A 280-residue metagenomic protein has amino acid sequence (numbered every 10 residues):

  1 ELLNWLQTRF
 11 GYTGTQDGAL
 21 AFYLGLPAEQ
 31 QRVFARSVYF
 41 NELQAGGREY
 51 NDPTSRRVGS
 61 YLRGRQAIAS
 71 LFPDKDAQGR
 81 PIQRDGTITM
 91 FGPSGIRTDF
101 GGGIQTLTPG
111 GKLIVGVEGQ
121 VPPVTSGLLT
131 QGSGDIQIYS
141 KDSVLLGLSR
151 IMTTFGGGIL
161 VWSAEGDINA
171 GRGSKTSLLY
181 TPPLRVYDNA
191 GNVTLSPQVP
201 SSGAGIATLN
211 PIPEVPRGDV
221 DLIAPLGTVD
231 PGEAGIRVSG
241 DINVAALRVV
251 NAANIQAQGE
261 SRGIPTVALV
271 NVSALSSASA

Functional and structural regions predicted by a protein language model:
E1-A280: Low-complexity, glycine- and small/polar-enriched segments
